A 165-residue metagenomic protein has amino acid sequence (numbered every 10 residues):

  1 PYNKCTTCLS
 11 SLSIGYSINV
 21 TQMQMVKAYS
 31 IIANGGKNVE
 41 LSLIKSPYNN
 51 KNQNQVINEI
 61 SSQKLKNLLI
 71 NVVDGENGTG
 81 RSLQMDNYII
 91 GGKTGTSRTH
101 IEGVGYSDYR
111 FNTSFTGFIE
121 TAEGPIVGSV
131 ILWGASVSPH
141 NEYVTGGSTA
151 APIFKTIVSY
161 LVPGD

Functional and structural regions predicted by a protein language model:
P1-G134, G146, A150: Beta-lactam-recognizing serine transpeptidase/beta-lactamase-like catalytic domain environment
G103-V104, S138-D165: Periplasmic/cell-envelope proteins involved in peptidoglycan metabolism and beta-lactam response
